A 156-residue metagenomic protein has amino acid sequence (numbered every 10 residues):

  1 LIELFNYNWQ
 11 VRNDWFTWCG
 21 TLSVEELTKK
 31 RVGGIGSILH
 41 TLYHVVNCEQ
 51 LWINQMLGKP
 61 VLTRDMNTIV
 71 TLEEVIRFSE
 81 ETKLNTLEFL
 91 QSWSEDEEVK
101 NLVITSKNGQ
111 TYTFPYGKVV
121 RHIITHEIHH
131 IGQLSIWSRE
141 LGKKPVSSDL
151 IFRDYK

Functional and structural regions predicted by a protein language model:
I2-F5, W9, E73-E80, G117: Non-membrane alpha-helical structural segments and their capping/turn regions in soluble enzymes
F5-G20, V24-N67, K107-K156: Short, contiguous alpha-helical
K59-E98: Helix-adjacent hinge/juxtasegments
E95-K107: Carboxylate-rich helix-loop segments that flank metal/cofactor sites and access channels in metalloenzymes
